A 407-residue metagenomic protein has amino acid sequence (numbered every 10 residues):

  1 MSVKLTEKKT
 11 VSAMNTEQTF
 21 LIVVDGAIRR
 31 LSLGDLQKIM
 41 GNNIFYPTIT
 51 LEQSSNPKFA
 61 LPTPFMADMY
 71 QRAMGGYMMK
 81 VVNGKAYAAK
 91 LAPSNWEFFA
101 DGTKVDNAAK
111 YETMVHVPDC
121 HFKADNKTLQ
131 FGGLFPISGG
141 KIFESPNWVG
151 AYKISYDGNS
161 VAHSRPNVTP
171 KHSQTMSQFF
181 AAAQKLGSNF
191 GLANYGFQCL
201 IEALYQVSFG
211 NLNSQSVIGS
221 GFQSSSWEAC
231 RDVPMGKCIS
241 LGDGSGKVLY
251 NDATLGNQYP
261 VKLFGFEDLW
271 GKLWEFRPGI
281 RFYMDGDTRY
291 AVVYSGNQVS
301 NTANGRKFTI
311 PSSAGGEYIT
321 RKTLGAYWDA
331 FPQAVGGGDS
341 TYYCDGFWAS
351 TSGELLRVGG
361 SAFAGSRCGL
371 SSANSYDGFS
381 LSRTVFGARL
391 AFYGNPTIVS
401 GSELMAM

Functional and structural regions predicted by a protein language model:
M1-E17, M405-M407: Short, intrinsically disordered N-terminal pre-domain segments
E17-V24, G265-E267: Short hydrophobic/aromatic-rich beta-strand motifs
I22-G41: Short, surface-exposed terminal/edge motifs of secreted or surface/virion proteins that either
V24-A27, C120-F122, K153-Y156, I280-R281 (+1 more regions): Acidic glycine-/aspartate-rich tracts in secreted/extracellular proteins
N42-H116, F122-A124: GGW-centered surface loops in extracellular recognition modules
K104-Y111, F131-L269, L273: Short aromatic-cysteine micro-motif
C199, S220, S225-M235, G244 (+4 more regions): C-terminal, surface-exposed recognition/capping segments
Y283-S295: A short, polar/charged loop-to-alpha-helix boundary motif
